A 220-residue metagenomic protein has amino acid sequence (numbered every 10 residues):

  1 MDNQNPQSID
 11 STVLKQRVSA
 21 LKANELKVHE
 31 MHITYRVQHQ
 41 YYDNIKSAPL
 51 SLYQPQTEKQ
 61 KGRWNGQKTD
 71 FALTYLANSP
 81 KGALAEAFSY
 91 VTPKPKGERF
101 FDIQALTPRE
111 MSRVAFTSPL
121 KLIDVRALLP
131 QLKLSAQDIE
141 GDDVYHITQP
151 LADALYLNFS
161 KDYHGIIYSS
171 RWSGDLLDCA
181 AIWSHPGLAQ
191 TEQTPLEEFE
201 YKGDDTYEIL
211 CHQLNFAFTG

Functional and structural regions predicted by a protein language model:
D2-G62, T92-G220: Active-site and NAD+-binding cores of ADP-ribose-processing enzymes
G62-P95: Extended catalytic/binding region for NAD+/ADP-ribose chemistry, centered on the ART fold
